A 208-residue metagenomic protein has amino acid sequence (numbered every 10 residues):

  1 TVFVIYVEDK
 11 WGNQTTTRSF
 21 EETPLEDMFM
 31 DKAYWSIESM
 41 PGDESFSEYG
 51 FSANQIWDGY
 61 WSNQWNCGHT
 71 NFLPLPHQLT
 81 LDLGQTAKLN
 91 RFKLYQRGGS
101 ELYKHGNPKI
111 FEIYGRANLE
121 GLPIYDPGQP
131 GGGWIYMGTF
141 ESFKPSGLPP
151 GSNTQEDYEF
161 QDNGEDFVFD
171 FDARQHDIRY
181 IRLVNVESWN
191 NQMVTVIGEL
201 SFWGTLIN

Functional and structural regions predicted by a protein language model:
T1, G12, Q155-Q175: Signal that preferentially marks extracellular ectodomain short beta-strand elements of beta-sandwich modules
F3, W35, I135-G138, S142 (+1 more regions): Generic hydrophobic, helix-prone segments enriched in Leu/Val/Ile
F3-I5, I181: Hydrophobic beta-strand segments within extracellular beta-sandwich modules
V7-D9, N185: Conserved structural position at the C-terminal beta-strand of extracellular beta-sandwich adhesion modules
D9, T17-G84, R97, Y103 (+2 more regions): Disordered, acidic Ser/Thr/Pro-rich linker "stalks" and the adjacent N-terminal cap of the next globular domain
Q14-S19, V196: Extracellular and select intracellular beta-sandwich modules with Ser/Thr-enriched, small-residue motifs on
Y60-G131, N163-N208: Aromatic, loop-rich ligand-recognition surfaces of beta-strand-rich domains
A117-S152: Acidic Ser/Thr/Pro-rich low-complexity disordered segments that often serve as glycosylated linkers/stalks around
